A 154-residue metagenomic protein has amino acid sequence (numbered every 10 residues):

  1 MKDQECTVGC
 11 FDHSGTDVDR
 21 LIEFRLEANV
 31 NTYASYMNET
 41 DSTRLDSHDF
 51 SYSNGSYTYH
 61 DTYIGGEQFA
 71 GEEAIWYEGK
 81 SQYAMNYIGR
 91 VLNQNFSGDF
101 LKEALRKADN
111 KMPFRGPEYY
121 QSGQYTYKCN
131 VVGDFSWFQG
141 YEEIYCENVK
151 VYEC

Functional and structural regions predicted by a protein language model:
K2-C154: Cysteine-centric segments in proteins
